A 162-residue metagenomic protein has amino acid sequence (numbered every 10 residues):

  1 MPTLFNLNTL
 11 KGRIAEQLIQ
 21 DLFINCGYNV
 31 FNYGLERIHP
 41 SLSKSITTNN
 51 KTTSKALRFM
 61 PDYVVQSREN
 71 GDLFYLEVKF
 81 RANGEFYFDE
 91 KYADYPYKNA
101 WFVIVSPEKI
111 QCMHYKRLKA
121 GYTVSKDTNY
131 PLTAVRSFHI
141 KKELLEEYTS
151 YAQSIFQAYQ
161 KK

Functional and structural regions predicted by a protein language model:
M1-K51: Acidic-basic catalytic patches of nuclease active cores, encompassing PD-(D/E)XK and other metal-cofactor nuclease
L22, T53-K55, Q66-R68, D94: Short, conserved, surface-exposed binding loops centered on an aromatic residue
N25, N70, Q111-K162: Non-catalytic C-terminal interaction segments of nucleic acid-processing enzymes
V30, Y63-V65, L76, F102-V103: Hydrophobic beta-strand residues in large extracellular and virion-surface proteins
A56-Y75: Active-site beta-strand-loop-beta-strand hairpin of nuclease catalytic cores that positions key catalytic residues
N70-Y130: Catalytic cores of nucleic-acid endonucleases
